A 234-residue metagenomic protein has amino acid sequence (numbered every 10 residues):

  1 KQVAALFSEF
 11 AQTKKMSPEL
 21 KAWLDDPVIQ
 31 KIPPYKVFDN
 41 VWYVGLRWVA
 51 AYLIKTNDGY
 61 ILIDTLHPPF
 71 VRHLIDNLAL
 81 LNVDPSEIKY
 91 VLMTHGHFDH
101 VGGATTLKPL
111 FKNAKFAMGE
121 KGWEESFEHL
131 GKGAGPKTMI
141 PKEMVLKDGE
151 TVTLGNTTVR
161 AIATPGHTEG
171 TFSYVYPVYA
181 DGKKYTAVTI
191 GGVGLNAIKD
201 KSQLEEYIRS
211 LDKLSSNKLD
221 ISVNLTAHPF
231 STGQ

Functional and structural regions predicted by a protein language model:
K1-K31: N-terminal pre-domain segments of enzymes
K14, K21, Q30-K31, K36-D39 (+3 more regions): Metallo-beta-lactamase
P27-L81, S173-G194: Conserved beta-strand hairpin/beta-sheet module of binuclear metal-dependent hydrolase folds, prominently
V41, P69-R72, A79-T151: Active-site HxH/HxHxD metal-binding segment of metal-dependent hydrolases
G59, S86-K89, K112-K115, T157-R160 (+2 more regions): Loop/turn elements at helix/coil->beta-strand transitions in domains of secreted/extracellular proteins
I63-T65, K89-H97, K115-G119, A163-G166 (+2 more regions): Active-site neighborhood of phospho(di)ester-bond hydrolases with catalytic His/Asp-centered motifs
F70, G96-G102, W123-S126, E169-F172 (+2 more regions): Active-site environment of divalent metal-dependent phosphoester hydrolases
Y179, K184-Q234: Cap/insert and terminal regions of metallo-dependent hydrolase folds
